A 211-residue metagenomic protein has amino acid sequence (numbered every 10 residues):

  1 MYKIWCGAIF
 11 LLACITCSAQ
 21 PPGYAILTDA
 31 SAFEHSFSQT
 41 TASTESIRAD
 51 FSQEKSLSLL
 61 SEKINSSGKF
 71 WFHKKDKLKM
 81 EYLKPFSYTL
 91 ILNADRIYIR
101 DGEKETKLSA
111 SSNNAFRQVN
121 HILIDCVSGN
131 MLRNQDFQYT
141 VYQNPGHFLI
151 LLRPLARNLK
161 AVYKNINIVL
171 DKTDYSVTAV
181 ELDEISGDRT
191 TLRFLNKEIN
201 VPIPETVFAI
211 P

Functional and structural regions predicted by a protein language model:
I4-A13: Sec-dependent N-terminal signal peptides
S18-S52, S56-S61, V207-P211: N-terminal leader/targeting segments and the immediate start of mature chains
F51, L78-Y82, I97-R100, I150-L152 (+1 more regions): Short hydrophobic/aromatic-rich beta-strand segments that constitute the beta-sheet cores of beta-sandwich/beta-barrel
S58-E62, T89, N158-A161, S186: Short glycine/serine/proline-enriched coil/turn segments at secondary-structure junctions
E62-G68, L92, N167, D188: Amphipathic hydrophobic-ligand
K69-R117, T190: An acidic-aromatic
S109-H147: Flexible, surface-exposed loop/linker segments and immediately adjacent secondary-structure boundaries
L132-P211: Gly/Pro-enriched, hydrophobic low-complexity segments that function as extracytoplasmic propeptides/linkers
